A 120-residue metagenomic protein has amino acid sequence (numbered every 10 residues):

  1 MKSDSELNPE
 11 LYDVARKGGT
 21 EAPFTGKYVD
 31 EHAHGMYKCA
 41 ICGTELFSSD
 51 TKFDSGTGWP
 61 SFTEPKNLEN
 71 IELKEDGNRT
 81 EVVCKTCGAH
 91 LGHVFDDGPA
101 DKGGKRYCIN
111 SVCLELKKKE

Functional and structural regions predicted by a protein language model:
M1-E120: A short Gly-Trp-Pro
